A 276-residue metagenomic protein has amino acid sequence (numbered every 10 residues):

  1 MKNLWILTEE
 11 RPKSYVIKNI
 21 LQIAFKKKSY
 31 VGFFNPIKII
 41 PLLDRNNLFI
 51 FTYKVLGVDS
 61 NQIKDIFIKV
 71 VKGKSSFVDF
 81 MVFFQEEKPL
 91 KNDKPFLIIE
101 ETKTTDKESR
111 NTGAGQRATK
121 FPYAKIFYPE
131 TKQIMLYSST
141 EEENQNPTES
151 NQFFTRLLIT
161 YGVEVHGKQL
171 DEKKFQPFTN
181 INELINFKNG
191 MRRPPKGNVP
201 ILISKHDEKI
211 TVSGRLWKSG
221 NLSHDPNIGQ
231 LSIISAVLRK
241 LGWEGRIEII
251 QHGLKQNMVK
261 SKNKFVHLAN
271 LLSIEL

Functional and structural regions predicted by a protein language model:
M1-I6, S29-G32, P95-I98, P129-T140 (+3 more regions): Hydrophobic beta-strand segments of well-ordered beta-sheets in folded domains
M1-K26: Charged, often low-complexity linker/regulatory segments
T8-R11, V82-E86, T102-D106: Short, flexible loop/turn elements at secondary-structure junctions
V31-D93: Active-site metal-binding core of divalent-cation-utilizing nuclease and nuclease-like domains
T105-R117, Q145-P147: Active-site-adjacent loop/helix micro-motif of nuclease/hydrolase catalytic cores
K125-R156: Nucleic-acid nuclease catalytic cores
Q152-L276: Non-catalytic C-terminal interaction segments of nucleic acid-processing enzymes
